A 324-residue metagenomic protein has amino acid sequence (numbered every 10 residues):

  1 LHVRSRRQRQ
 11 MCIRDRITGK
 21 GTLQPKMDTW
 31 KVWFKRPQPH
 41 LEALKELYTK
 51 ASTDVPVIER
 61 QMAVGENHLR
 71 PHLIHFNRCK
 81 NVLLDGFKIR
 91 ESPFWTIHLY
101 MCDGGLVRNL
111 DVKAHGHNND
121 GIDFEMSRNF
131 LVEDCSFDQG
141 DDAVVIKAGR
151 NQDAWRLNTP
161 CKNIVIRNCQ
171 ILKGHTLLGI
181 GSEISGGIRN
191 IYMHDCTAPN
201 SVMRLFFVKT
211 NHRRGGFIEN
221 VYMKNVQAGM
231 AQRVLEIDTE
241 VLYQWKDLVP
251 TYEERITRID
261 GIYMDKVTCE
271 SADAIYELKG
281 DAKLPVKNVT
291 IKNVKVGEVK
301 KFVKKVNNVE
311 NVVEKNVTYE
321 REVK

Functional and structural regions predicted by a protein language model:
L1-D15: Single conserved hydrophobic/aromatic residue that forms the stacking wall/gate of nucleotide- or nucleobase-binding
R6-Q10, D28-L99: Right-handed parallel beta-helix
R6-Q10, H72-R78, W95-M101, N119-M126 (+9 more regions): Glycine-rich beta-solenoid repeat tracts in large extracellular/virion proteins
R14-T22, K80-R90, D103-A114, M126-D142 (+6 more regions): Right-handed parallel beta-helix
R16, M27-D28: Beta-rich carbohydrate-recognition and catalytic domains
R36-Q38, A282-V286, N308-N316: Short, surface-exposed polybasic-and-hydrophobic patches located at secondary-structure transitions
L47, A51, I262-M264, F302 (+2 more regions): Low-complexity, glycine- and small/polar-enriched segments
A63-E66, A114, D134, D195 (+3 more regions): Carbohydrate-interacting regions of secretory-pathway proteins
